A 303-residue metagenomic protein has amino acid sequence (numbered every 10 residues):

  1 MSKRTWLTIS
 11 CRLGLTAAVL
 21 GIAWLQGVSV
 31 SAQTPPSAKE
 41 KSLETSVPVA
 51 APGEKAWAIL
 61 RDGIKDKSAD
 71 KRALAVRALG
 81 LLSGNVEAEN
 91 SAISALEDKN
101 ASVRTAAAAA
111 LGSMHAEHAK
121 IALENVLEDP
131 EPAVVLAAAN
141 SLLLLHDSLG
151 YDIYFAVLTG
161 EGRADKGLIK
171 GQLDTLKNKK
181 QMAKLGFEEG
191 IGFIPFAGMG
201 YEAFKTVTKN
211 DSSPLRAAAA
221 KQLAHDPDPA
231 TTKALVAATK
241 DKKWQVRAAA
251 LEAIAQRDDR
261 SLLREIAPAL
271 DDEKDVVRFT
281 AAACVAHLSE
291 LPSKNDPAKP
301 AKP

Functional and structural regions predicted by a protein language model:
L20-V30: C-terminal segment of classical bacterial N-terminal signal peptides
V30-L81, N90: N-terminal leader/linker segments that initiate helical-solenoid repeat arrays
V47, A78-L81, A110-S113, S141-L144 (+6 more regions): Core register positions within helices of long alpha-helical scaffolds
A50-G63, G84-E97, A116-E128, D147-T159 (+4 more regions): Amphipathic alpha-helical scaffolding segments comprising HEAT/armadillo-like alpha-solenoid repeats
K67-S68, K99-N100, P130-E131, E161-G162 (+3 more regions): Short inter-helical turns and helix N-cap capping residues of alpha-solenoid HEAT/ARM repeat scaffolds
R72, R104, V135, K166-G167 (+3 more regions): Residue-level detector of extended alpha-helical repeat arrays and alpha-solenoid scaffolds
A75, A107, A138-A139, I169 (+3 more regions): Conserved hydrophobic register position within alpha-solenoid helical repeats
G167-M182, F196-D211: Acidic, Ser/Thr- and Gly/Pro-rich intrinsically disordered linkers and low-complexity segments that flank or connect
